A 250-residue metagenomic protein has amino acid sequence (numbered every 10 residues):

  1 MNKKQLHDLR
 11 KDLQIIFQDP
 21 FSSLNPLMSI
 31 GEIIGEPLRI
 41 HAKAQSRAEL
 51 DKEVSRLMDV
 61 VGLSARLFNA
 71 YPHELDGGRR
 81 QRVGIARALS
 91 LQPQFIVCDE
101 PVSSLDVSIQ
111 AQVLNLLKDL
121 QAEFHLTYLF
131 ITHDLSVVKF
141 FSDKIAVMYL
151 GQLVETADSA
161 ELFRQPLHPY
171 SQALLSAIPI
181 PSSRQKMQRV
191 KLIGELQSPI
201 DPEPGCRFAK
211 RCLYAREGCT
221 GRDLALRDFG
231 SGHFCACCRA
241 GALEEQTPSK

Functional and structural regions predicted by a protein language model:
M1-Q14, I40, E161-P166, Q197-E203: ABC ATPase NBD coupling module
I34, I85, I109, V113: Hydrophobic anchor residue at the start of the ABC signature
A48-R66, Q172-S176: Conserved ABC ATPase "signature" region
Y71-L75, R79: Conserved ABC ATPase signature
S90-Q94: A short, proline-enriched helix->beta-strand linker immediately N-terminal to the Walker B motif in ABC-type P-loop
P101, L105, I109-M187: P-loop NTP-binding/switch modules centered on Walker-like glycine-rich loops
D158-K250: Short catalytic/signature loops enriched in Gly
